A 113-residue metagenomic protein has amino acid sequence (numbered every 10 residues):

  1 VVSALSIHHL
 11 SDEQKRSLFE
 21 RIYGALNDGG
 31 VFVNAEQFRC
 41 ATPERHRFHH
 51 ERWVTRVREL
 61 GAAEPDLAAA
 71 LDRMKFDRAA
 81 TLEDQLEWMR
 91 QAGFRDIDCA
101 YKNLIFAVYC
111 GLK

Functional and structural regions predicted by a protein language model:
V1-V2, M89: Hydrophobic beta-strand segment of the Class I
V2-S3, V33: A conserved beta-strand element that flanks and buttresses the S-adenosyl-L-methionine
H8-L10: A short His-aromatic
R16-D28: A short glycine-rich, Lys/Arg-flanked "PGG" loop and its adjoining helix->strand segment in the class I
F32-V33, D96: A short hydrophobic/small-residue beta-strand
A35-A92: C-terminal alpha-helical "lid/dimerization" subdomain adjacent to the S-adenosyl-L-methionine
L86-K113: Core SAM-dependent methyltransferase catalytic element
